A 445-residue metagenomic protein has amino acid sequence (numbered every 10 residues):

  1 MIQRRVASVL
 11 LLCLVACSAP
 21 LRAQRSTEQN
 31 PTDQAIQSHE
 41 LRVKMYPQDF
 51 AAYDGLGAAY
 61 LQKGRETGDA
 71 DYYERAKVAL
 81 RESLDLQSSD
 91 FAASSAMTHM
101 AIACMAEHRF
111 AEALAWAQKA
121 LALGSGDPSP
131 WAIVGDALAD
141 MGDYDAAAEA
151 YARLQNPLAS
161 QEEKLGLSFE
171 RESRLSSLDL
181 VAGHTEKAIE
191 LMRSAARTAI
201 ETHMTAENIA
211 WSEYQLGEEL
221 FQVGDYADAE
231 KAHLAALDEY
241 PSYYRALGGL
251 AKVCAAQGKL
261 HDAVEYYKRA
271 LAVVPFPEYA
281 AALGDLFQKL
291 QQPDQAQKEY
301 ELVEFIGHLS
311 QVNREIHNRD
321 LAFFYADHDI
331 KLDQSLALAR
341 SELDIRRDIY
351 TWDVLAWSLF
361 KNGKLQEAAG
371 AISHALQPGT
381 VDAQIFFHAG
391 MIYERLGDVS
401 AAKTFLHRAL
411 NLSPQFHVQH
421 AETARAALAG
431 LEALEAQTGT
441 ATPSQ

Functional and structural regions predicted by a protein language model:
L41-D49, E82-S94, N156-S168, R197-I209 (+1 more regions): Flexible helix-coil transition and linker loops at the boundaries of alpha-helical arrays
P47, A51-D54, F91, S125 (+8 more regions): Residue signature of alpha-solenoid helical repeat architecture, marking inter-repeat boundaries and helix-start
A52, A93-A96, P130, K164 (+9 more regions): TPR alpha-solenoid repeat register
A58, R65, I102, D136 (+8 more regions): Residue-level recognition of tetratricopeptide repeat
K63, T67-A70, E107, M141 (+8 more regions): Structural motif corresponding to the intra-repeat A-B loop/turn of tetratricopeptide repeats
